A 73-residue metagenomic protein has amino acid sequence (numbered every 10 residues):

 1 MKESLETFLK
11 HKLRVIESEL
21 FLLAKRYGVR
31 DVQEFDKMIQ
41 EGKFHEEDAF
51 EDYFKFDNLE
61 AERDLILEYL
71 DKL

Functional and structural regions predicted by a protein language model:
M1-L73: Extended, charge-rich alpha-helical interface modules
